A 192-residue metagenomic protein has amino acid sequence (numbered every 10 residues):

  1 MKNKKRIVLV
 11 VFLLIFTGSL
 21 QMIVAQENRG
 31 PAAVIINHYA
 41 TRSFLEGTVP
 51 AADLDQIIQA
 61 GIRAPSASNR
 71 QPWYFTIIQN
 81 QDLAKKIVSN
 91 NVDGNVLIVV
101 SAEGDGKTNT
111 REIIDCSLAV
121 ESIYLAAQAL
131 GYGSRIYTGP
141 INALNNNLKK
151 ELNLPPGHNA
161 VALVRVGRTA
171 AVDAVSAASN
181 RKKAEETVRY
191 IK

Functional and structural regions predicted by a protein language model:
K2-K192: Acidic, surface-exposed loops and disordered segments
